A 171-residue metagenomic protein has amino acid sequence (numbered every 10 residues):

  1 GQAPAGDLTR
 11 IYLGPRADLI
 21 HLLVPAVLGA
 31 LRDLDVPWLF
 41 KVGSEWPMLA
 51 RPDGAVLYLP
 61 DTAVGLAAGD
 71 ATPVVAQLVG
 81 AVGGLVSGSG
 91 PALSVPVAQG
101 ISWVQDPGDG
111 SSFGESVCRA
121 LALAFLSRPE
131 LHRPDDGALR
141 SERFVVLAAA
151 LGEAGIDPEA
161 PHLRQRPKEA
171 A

Functional and structural regions predicted by a protein language model:
G1-A171: Structured alpha/beta or helical-core interaction and ligand-binding surfaces enriched in interleaved
